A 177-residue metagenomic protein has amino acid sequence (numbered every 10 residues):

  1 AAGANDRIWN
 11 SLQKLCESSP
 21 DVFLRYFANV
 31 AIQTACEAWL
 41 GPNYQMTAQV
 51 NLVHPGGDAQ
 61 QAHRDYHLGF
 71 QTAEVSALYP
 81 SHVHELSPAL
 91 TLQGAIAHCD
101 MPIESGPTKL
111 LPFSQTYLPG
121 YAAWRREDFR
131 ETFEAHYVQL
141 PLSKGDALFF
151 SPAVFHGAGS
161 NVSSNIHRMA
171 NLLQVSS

Functional and structural regions predicted by a protein language model:
A1-E74: Non-heme Fe(II)-dependent double-stranded beta-helix
E37, P80-H84: Catalytic micro-motifs at enzyme active sites that drive phosphoryl/nucleotidyl and oxygen chemistry
T47-A48, L90, E104-G106, H167-M169: Residues that flank catalytic or metal-binding motifs in active/ligand-binding sites
A48-V50, G94-I96, N171-V175: A structural signal for short, well-ordered beta-strand segments
A62-H67, L110-F113, S164-H167: Short secondary-structure boundary/capping segments
E74-P80: Short Pro/Gly-enriched beta-strand edge/turn motifs at strand-loop
L78, S87-G159: Double-stranded beta-helix
A123-R125, V154-F155, G159-S177: Non-heme Fe(II)/2-oxoglutarate
